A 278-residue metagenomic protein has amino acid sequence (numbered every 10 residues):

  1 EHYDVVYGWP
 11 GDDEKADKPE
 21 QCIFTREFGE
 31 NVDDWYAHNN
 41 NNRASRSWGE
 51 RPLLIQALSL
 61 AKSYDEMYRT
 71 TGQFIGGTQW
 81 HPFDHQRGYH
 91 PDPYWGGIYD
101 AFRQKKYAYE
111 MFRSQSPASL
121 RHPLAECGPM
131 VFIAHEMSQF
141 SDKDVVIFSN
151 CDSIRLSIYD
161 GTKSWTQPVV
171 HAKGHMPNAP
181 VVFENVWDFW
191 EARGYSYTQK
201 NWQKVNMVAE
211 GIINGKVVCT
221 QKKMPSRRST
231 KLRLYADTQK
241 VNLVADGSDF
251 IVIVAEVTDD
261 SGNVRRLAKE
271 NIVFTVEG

Functional and structural regions predicted by a protein language model:
E1-E110, L124-H135, V169: Substrate-binding/catalytic cleft of secreted carbohydrate-active enzymes, primarily glycoside hydrolases
H135-S141, V241-I251: Short, solvent-exposed loop/linker segments at the N-terminal edge of repeated beta-sheet extracellular domains
I147-S149, D249-R265: Beta-strand-rich structural segments
K163-W165, H171, K269-G278: Short, well-ordered beta-strand segments
K173-S196: Aromatic sugar-binding surface patches on proteins that engage polysaccharides or sugar-phosphate polymers
Y195-K216, A255: Short, aromatic- and glycine-rich surface loops/edge beta-strands on solvent-exposed regions
W202-N206, S248-F250, K269: Extracellular Ig-like/FN3 beta-sandwich strand-entry sites
G215-R227: Edge beta-strands of extracellular beta-sandwich domains
